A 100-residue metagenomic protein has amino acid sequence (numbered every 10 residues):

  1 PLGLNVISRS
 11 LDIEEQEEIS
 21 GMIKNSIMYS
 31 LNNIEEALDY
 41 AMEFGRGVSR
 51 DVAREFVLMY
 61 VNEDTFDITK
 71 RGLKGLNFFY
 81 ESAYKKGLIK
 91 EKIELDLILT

Functional and structural regions predicted by a protein language model:
P1-E43: Pocket-lining segment of extracytoplasmic ligand-binding domains
Y40-T100: An extracytoplasmic/periplasmic, membrane-proximal ligand-sensing/linker region
